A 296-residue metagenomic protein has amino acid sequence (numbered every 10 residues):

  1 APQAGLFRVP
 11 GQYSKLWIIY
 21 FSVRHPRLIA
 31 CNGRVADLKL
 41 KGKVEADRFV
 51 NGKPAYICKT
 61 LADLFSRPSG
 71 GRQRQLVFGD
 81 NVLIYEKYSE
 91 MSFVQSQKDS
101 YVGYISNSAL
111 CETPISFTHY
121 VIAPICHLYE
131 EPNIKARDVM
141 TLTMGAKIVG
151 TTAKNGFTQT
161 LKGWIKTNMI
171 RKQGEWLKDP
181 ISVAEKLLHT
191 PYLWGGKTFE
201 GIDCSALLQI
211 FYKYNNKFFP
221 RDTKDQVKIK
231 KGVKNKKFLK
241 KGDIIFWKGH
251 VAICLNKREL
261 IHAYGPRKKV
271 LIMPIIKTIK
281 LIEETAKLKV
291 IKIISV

Functional and structural regions predicted by a protein language model:
Y20-G52, Q95-C126, N133, T151-A153 (+1 more regions): Boundary regions of SH3-family modules and the immediately adjacent low-complexity/disordered segments in eukaryotic
V50, Y56-I84, I122-G150: Beta-loop motif signature
Y85, T151, F246-K248: Residue-level recognition of conserved beta-strand edge/terminus positions
Y88-S89, N256: Residue-level recognition of beta-strand termini and adjacent short loop/turns
A184, G196-N215, F219: Active-site nucleophilic cysteine motif
K217-I276: ...with weaker cross-activation on analogous glycine-rich loops/strands in unrelated enzymes
E284-V296: Low-complexity, Gly/Ser/Thr/Pro-rich intrinsically disordered linker/tail segments
